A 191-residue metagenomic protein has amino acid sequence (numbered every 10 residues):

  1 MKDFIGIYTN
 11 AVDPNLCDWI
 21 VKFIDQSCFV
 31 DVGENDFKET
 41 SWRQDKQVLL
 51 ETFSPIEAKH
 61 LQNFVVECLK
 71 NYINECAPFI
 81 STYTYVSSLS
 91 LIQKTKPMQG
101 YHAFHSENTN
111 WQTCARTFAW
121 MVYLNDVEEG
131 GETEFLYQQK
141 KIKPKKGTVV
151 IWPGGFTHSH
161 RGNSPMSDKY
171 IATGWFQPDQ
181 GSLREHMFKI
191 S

Functional and structural regions predicted by a protein language model:
M1-T84, S191: Non-heme Fe(II)/2-oxoglutarate
Q26, Y123-V127, G155: Glycine-rich, acidic and aromatic/proline-enriched surface loops and short helix-turn segments that act as binding
S81-T84, S90-K96: Acidic, glycine-rich loop-and-strand cores that form catalytic or ligand-binding grooves in diverse globular domains
T84, W111-C114, K143: Extracellular/lumenal carbohydrate-interaction signature centered on repeated Trp-anchored short motifs
I92-T95, N110-E129, F176: Short, conserved beta-strand element in jelly-roll/cupin
Y101-T109: Cyclophilin-type peptidyl-prolyl cis-trans isomerase
R116, E129-S191: Catalytic core of Fe(II)/2-oxoglutarate
